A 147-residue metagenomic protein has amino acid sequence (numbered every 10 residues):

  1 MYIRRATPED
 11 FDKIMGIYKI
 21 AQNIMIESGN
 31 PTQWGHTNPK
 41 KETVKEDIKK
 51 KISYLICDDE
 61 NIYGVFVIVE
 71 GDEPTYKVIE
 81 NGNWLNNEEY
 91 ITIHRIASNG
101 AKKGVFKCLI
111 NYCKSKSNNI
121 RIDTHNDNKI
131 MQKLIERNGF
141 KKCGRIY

Functional and structural regions predicted by a protein language model:
M1, E60-V65, I91: Glycine-rich phosphate/pyrophosphate-binding loop shared by adenosine-nucleotide-utilizing enzymes
Y2-G16: A short beta-loop-alpha structural element at the N-terminal edge of CoA-dependent acyl/N-acetyltransferase catalytic
Q22-T43: Conserved GNAT-fold acetyl-CoA-binding loop/helix
L55, N61-G71: Conserved beta-strand in the GNAT
V67-A101: Conserved acyl-donor/pantetheine-binding loop and adjacent beta-alpha core of acyl/acetyltransferases and related
S98-S115, Q132-R137: Conserved acetyl-CoA-binding loop-helix of GNAT-fold acetyltransferases
S115-D127: Conserved GNAT acetyl-CoA-binding A-motif
D123, K141-Y147: Conserved catalytic-core motifs of GNAT/GCN5-like acyltransferases
